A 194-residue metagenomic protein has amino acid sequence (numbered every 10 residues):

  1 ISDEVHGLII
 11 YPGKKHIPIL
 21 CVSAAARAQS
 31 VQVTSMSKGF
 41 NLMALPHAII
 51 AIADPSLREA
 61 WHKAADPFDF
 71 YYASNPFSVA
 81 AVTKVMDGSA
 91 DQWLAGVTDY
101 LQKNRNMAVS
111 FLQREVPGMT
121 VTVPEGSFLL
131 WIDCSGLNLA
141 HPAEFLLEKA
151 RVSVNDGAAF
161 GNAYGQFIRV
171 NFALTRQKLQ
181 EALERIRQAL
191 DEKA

Functional and structural regions predicted by a protein language model:
I1-K15: Catalytic PLP-binding core of fold-type I/II PLP enzymes
I1-S2, V154-D156: Hydrophobic residues in well-ordered beta-strands that form the structural core
S23-Q102, S110, L190: Conserved core segment of the aminotransferase class I/II
S30, M119, V152: Short, conserved active-site loop motifs that form the nucleotide-linked donor/cofactor pocket
A51, W131-D133, N171-A173: Short hydrophobic/aromatic beta-strand micro-patches that form the beta-sheet surface supporting nucleotide- or nucleic
D54, G136-L137, T175-Q177: Helix N-cap motif at beta-to-alpha junctions
T83, D99-V109, T120-D133, Y164: Conserved glycine-rich beta-strand-loop-beta hairpin in the small C-terminal domain of fold type I
F145-V154, F160-A194: PLP-dependent enzyme catalytic core of the Aspartate aminotransferase-like
